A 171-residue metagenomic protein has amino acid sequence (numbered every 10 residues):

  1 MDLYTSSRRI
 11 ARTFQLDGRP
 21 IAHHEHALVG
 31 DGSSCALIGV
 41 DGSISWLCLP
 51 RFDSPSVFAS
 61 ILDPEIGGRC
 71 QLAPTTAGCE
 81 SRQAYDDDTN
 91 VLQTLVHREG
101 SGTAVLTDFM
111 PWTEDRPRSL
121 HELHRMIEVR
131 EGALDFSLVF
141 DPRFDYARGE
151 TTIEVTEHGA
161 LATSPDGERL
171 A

Functional and structural regions predicted by a protein language model:
M1-T13: Short, compositionally biased leader-like segments
S7, L16-A171: Beta-sandwich/jelly-roll carbohydrate-recognition scaffolds of carbohydrate-active enzymes
